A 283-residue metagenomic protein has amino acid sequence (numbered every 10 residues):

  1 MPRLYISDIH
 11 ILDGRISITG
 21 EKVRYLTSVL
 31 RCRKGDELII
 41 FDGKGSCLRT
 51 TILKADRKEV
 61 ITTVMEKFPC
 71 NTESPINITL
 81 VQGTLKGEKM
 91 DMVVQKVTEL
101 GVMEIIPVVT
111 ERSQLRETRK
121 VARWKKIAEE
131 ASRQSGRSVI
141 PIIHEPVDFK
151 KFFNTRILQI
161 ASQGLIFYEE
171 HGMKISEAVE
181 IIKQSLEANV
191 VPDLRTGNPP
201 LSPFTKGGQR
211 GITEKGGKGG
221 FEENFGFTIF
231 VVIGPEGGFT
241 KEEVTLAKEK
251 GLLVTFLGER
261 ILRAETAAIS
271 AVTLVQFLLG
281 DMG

Functional and structural regions predicted by a protein language model:
M1-P69: N-terminal positively charged helical leader segments and presequences
I16-I18, P75-T79, F227-F230, K248-L257: Glycine/charged-rich beta-loop-alpha catalytic/anionic-binding loops adjacent to active sites
S28-E59, K150-I182: N-terminal-biased segments
G35, V97, A128, A247 (+1 more regions): Residue-level signal for inorganic ion chemistry
M65, P69-I166: RNA substrate-binding interface of SAM-dependent RNA methyltransferases
I105-I106, N154-Q163, K183-T228: Intrinsic disorder/low-complexity segments
G164-N189, D193, N224-T245, L252-T255: Active-site/ligand-binding-proximal alpha/beta "capping" segment
F239-G283: Structured adenosyl-cofactor binding patch, chiefly the S-adenosyl-L-methionine
